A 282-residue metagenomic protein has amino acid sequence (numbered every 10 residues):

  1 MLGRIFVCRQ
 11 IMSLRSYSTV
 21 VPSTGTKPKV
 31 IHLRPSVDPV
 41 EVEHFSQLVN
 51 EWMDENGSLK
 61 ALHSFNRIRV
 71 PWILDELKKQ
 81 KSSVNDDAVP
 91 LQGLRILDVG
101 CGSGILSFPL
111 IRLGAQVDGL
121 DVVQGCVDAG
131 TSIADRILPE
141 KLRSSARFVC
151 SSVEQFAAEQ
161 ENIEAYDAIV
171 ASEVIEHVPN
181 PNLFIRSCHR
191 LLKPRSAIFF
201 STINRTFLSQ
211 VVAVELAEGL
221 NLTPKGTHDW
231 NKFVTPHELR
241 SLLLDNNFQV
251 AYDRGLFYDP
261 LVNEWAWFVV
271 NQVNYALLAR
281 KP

Functional and structural regions predicted by a protein language model:
M1-S13: N-terminal chloroplast transit peptides
S18-L59, H63, R67: N-terminal, positively charged/glycine-rich alpha-helical extensions of SAM-dependent methyltransferases
S64-Q92: Conserved alpha-helix/loop element of class I SAM-dependent methyltransferases that forms part of the SAM/SAH-binding
N85-V89, L94-L208, L277-K281: Conserved SAM-binding loop
T202, N221-E238: Acceptor-substrate binding/catalytic loop of class I
S209-G219: Short, flexible, mixed-charge acidic loops at enzyme active sites
N231-N247, D253: Short alpha-helix
E264-P282: Core SAM-dependent methyltransferase catalytic element
